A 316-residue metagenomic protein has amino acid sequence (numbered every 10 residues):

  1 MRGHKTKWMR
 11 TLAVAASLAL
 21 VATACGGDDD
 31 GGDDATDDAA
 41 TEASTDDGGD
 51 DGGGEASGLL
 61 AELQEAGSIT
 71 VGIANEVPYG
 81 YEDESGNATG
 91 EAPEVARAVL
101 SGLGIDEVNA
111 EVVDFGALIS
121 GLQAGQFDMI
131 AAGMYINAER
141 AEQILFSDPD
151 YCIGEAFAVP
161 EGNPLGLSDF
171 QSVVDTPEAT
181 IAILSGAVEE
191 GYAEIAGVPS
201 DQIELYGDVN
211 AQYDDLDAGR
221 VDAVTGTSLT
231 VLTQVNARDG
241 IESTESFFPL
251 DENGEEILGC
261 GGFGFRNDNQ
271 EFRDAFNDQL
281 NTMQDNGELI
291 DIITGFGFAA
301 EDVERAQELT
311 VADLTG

Functional and structural regions predicted by a protein language model:
L20-A24: C-terminal motif of bacterial Sec signal peptides marking the signal peptidase cleavage site
G26, P93-G102, N163, A187 (+1 more regions): Extended ligand-binding regions for polar small-molecule ligands
G26-G58: Short, low-complexity, disordered segments immediately C-terminal to signal peptides in bacterial exported proteins
G54-A132: Extracytoplasmic small-molecule ligand-binding "clamshell" domains of the periplasmic binding protein/Venus flytrap
T70-P78, A88-L103, E155-Y213, A223 (+2 more regions): Bilobed "Venus flytrap"/periplasmic-binding protein-like clamshell domains and structurally analogous long
R97, V108-S172: Acidic, polar ligand-binding/catalytic clefts
M134-E142, Y192-I195, D222-I257: A ligand-binding cleft/hinge motif common to bilobed small-molecule-binding domains
C152-A156, A237-N277, A300-G316: Periplasmic-binding protein-like
